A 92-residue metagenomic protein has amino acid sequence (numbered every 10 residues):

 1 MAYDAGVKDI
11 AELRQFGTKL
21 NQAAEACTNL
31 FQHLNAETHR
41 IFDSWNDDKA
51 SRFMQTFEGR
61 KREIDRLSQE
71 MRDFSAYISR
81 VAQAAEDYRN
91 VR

Functional and structural regions predicted by a protein language model:
M1-R92: N-terminal secretion-targeting helices of virulence/extracellular proteins, encompassing both classical Sec signal
